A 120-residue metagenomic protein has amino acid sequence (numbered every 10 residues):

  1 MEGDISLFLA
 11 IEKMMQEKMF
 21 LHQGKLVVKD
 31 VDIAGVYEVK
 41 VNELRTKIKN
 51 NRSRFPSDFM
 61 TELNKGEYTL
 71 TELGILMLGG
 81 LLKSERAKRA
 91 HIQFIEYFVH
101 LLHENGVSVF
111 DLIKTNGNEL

Functional and structural regions predicted by a protein language model:
M1-S108: An anion-engaging/catalytic patch
N105-L120: Well-ordered alpha/beta subsegment
